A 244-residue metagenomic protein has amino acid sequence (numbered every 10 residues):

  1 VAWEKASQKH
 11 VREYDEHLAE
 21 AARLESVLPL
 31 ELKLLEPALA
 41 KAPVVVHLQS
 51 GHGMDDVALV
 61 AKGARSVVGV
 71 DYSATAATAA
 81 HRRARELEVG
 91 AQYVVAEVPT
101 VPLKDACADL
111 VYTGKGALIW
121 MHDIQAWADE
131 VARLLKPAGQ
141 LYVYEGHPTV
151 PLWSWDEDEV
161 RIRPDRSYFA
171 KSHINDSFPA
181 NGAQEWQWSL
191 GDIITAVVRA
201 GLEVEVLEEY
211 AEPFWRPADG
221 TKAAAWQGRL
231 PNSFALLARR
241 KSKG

Functional and structural regions predicted by a protein language model:
D15-P43: Conserved alpha-helix/loop element of class I SAM-dependent methyltransferases that forms part of the SAM/SAH-binding
V44-T100: Class I SAM-dependent methyltransferase SAM/SAH-binding core
P99-L110: A short acidic, Gly/Pro-enriched loop at the edge of an enzyme's catalytic core that lines a small-molecule cofactor
D109-Q125: A short SAM/SAH-binding and catalytic strip from SAM-dependent methyltransferases
Q125-Q140: A short glycine-rich, Lys/Arg-flanked "PGG" loop and its adjoining helix->strand segment in the class I
Q140-H173: Conserved class I S-adenosyl-L-methionine
T149-P151, S177-G191: Acceptor-substrate binding/catalytic loop of class I
Q184-L207: Short alpha-helix
